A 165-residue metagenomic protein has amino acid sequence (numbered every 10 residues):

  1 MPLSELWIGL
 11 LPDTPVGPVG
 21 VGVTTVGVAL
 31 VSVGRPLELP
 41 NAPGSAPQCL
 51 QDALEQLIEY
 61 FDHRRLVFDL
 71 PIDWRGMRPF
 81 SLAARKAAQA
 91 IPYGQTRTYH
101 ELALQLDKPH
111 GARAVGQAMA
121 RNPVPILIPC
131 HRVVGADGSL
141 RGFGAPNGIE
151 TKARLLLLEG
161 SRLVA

Functional and structural regions predicted by a protein language model:
M1-H110, L158-A165: Basic nucleic-acid-binding alpha-helical/helix-turn surface characteristic of O6-alkylguanine DNA
V21, V133-G135: Active-site and channel-lining beta-strand-loop segments that bind or position nucleotide-derived/phosphorylated
A84, G135-A136: N-terminal alpha-helical segment
R113-V124: Regulatory, non-catalytic segments
I126-V133: Short Lys/Arg-enriched helix C-cap and helix-to-coil transition segments that create basic nucleic-acid-contact patches
A136-A165: …primarily DNA-binding HTH/wHTH and HhH modules…
